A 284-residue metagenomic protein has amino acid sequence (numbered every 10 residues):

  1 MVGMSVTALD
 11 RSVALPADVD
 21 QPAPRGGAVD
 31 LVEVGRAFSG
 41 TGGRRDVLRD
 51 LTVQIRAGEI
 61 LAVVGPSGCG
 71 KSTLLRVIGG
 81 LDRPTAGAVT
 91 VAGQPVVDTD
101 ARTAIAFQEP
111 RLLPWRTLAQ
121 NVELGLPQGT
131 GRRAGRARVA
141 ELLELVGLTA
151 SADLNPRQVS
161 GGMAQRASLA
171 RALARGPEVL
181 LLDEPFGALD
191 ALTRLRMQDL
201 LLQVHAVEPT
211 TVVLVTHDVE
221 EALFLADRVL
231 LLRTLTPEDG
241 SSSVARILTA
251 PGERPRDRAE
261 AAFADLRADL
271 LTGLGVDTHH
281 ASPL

Functional and structural regions predicted by a protein language model:
P24-L31, A37-D50, T130: A short, flexible loop at the N-terminus of ABC-type nucleotide-binding domains that lies
V64-P66: The feature captures the beta-strand-to-loop junction immediately N-terminal to the Walker
G79: Helix-to-loop junction immediately C-terminal to a conserved catalytic motif
G87-T99, G135: Conserved ABC transporter NBD signature motif
A119-P127, R136, A140, T249: Short helical segment in ABC ATPase nucleotide-binding domains corresponding to the A-loop/adjacent helical element
R133-S151, Q203: Conserved ABC ATPase "signature" region
L154-R157, R175: Conserved signature/switch motifs of ABC ATPase nucleotide-binding domains
L169: Hydrophobic anchor residue at the start of the ABC signature
